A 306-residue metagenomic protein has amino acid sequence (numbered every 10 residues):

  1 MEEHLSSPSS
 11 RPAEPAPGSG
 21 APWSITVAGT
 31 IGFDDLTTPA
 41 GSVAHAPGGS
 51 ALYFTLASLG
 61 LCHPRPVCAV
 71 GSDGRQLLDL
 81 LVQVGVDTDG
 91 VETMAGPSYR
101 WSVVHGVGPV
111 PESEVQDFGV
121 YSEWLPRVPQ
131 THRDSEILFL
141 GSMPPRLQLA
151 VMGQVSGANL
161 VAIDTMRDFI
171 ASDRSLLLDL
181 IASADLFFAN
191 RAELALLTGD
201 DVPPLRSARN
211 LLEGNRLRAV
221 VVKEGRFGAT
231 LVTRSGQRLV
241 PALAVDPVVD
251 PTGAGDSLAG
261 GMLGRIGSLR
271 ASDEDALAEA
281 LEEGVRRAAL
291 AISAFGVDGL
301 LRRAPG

Functional and structural regions predicted by a protein language model:
E2-W23, L205-G306: Conserved phosphate-binding/catalytic region of the ribokinase-like
G20-W23, F33-H45, G60-F139, G153-G157: Conserved N-terminal subdomain of the carbohydrate kinase-like
W23-G32, A162: Short, hydrophobic/glycine-enriched beta-strand segments
G49-G60, M152: Histidine-anchored nucleotide/phosphate-binding helix
T55-P64, R265-G267: Alpha-helix C-terminal capping segments
L56, W101-V104, G228-V232: Short beta-strand scaffold segments in enzyme catalytic cores
L80, R146-Q154, S175-D179: A short acidic, amphipathic alpha-helical/loop segment
S156-L160, R167-L239: Conserved phosphate/ATP/ADP-binding segment of small-molecule kinases
